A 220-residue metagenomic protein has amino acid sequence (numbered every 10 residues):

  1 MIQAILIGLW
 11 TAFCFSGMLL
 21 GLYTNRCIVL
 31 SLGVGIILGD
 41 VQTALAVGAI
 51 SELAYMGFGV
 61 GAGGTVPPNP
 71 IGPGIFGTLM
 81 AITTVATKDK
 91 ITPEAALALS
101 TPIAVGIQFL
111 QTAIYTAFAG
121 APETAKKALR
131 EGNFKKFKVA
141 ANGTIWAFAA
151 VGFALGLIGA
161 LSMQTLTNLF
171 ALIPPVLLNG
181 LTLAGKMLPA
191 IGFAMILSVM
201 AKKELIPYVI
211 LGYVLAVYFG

Functional and structural regions predicted by a protein language model:
M1-G72: Hydrophobic transmembrane alpha-helices
A4-L6, L45-A46, L97-T101, N142 (+3 more regions): Hydrophobic alpha-helical transmembrane segments
I5, L172-F219: C-terminal transmembrane helix-loop-helix hairpin of multi-pass membrane proteins
S31-L38, G74-T84, G212-F219: Small-residue-rich segments of transmembrane alpha-helices in multi-pass membrane proteins, especially helix faces
I37-A44, K202-K203, Y218-G220: Transmembrane helix interruption/hinge and helix-loop junction motifs
V41, A49-T124: Hydrophobic, small-residue-rich transmembrane alpha-helices and their short perimembrane loops in multi-pass membrane
G59-P68, A86, L110, G156-T167 (+1 more regions): Alpha-helical membrane-embedding segments and immediately adjacent membrane-interface amphipathic helices
E94-F193: Helix-loop-helix junctions within the multi-pass membrane cores of secondary transporters/permeases
